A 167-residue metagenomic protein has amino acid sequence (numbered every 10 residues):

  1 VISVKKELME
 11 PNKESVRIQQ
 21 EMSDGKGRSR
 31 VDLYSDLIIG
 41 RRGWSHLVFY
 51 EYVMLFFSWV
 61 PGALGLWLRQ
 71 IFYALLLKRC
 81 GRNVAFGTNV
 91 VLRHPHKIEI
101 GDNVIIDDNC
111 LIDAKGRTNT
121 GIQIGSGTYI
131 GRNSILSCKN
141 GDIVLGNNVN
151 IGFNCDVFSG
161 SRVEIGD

Functional and structural regions predicted by a protein language model:
I2-D167: Domain-scale signature associated with acetyltransferase and cell-envelope carbohydrate enzymes
